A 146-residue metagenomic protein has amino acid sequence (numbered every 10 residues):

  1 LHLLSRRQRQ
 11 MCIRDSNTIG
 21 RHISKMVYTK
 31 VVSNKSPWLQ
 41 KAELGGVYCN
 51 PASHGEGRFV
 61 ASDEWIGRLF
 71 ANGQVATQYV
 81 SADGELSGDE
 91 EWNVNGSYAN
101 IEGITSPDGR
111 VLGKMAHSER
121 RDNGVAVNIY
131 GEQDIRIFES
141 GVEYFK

Functional and structural regions predicted by a protein language model:
L1-I13: Single conserved hydrophobic/aromatic residue that forms the stacking wall/gate of nucleotide- or nucleobase-binding
R14-K146: Amide-donor transfer/coupling interface in amidating biosynthetic enzymes
